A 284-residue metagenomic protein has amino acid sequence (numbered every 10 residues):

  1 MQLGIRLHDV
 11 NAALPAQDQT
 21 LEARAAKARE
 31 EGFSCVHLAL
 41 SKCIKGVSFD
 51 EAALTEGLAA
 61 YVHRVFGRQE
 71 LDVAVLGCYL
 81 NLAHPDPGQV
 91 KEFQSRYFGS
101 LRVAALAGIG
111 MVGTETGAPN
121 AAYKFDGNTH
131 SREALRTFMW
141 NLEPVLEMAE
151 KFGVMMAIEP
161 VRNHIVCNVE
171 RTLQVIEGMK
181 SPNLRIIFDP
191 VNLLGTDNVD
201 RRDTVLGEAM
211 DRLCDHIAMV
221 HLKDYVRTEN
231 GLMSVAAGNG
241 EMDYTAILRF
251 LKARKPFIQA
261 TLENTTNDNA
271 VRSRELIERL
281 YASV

Functional and structural regions predicted by a protein language model:
Q2-V10, D18, V36, L76 (+1 more regions): Acidic/histidine-rich catalytic cores of soluble enzymes
V10-N11, T261-R272: A short, acidic, flexible beta-alpha connecting loop/helix-capping segment that sits on the rim of active
L21-K42, G108: Catalytic domains of carbohydrate-active enzymes, especially glycoside hydrolases
E22, A26, Y61, V65-Q69 (+1 more regions): Active-site acidic/histidine proton-transfer and metal-coordination neighborhood in alpha/beta enzyme cores
F33, A104, I109, I217 (+1 more regions): A structural motif
H37-V62, T116-A122: Glycine-rich, proline-tolerant flexible connector loops at the mouths of alpha/beta enzymes
A237-I247, K252-R254, I258-T261: H/E-rich (His + Asp/Glu) clusters that bind or coordinate divalent metals
A270-V284: C-terminal helical cap(s) of enzyme catalytic domains, especially alpha/beta-barrels
